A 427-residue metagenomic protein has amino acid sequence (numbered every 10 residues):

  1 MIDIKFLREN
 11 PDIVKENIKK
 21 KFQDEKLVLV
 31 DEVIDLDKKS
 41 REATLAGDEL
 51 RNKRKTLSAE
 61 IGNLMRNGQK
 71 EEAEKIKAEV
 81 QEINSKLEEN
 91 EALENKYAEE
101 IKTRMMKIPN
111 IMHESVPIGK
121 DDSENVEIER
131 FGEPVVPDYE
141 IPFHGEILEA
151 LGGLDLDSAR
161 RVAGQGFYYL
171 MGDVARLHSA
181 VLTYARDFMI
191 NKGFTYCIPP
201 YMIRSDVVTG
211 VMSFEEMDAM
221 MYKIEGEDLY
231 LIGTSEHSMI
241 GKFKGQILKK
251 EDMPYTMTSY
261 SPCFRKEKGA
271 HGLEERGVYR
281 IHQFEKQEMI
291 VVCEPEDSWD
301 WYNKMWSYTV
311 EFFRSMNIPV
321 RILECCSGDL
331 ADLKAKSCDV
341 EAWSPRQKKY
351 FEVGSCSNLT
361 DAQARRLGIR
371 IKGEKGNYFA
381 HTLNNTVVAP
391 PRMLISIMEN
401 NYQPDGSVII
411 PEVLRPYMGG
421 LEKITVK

Functional and structural regions predicted by a protein language model:
M1-P134, E149, G153: N-terminal alpha-helical targeting/anchoring segments
L27, R130-K427: TRNA-recognition modules of translation machinery and tRNA-sensing kinases, especially anticodon-binding
